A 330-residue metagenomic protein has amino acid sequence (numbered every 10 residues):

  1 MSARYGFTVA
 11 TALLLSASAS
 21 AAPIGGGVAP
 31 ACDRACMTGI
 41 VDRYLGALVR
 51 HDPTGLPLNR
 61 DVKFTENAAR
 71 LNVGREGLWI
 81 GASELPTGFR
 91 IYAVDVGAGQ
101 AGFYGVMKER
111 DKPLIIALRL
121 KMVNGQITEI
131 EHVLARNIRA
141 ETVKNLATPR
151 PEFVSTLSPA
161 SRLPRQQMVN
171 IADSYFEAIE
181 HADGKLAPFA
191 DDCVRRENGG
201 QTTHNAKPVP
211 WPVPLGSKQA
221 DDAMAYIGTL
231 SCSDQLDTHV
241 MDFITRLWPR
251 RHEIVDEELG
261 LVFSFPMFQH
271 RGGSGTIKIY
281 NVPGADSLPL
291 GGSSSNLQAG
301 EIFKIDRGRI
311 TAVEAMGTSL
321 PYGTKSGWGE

Functional and structural regions predicted by a protein language model:
M1-A3: N-terminal secretory signal peptides that target proteins for export/translocation
G6-S18: Bacterial N-terminal signal peptides
A22-E330: C-terminal and inter-domain tail/linker signature
